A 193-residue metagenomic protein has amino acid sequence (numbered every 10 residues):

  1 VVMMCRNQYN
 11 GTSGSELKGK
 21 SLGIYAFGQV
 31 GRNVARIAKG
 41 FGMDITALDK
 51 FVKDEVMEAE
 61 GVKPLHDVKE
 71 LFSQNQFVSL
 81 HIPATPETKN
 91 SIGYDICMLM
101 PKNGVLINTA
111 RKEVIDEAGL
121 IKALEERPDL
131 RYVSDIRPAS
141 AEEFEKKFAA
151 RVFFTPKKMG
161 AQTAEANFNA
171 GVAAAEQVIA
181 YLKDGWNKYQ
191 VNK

Functional and structural regions predicted by a protein language model:
V1, S13, P138-K193: C-terminal helix-to-coil terminal segments
V1-S21, Y25, Q29, N33-G40 (+2 more regions): Phosphate-binding beta-alpha-beta segment of Rossmann-like dinucleotide-binding domains, i.e., the NAD(P)
V2-R6, S73, L80, K122 (+1 more regions): Generic alpha-helical structural context detector
A26, K39, D49-V52, I82: Short, structured patches in soluble enzyme cores that scaffold and shape functional sites
F41, E60-G61, F148-R151: Short, structured coil segments at secondary-structure junctions
I45-A47: Short beta-strand "acidic-cap" motif of Rossmann-like dinucleotide-binding folds
V52-K146: Rossmann-like adenosine-cofactor binding region
